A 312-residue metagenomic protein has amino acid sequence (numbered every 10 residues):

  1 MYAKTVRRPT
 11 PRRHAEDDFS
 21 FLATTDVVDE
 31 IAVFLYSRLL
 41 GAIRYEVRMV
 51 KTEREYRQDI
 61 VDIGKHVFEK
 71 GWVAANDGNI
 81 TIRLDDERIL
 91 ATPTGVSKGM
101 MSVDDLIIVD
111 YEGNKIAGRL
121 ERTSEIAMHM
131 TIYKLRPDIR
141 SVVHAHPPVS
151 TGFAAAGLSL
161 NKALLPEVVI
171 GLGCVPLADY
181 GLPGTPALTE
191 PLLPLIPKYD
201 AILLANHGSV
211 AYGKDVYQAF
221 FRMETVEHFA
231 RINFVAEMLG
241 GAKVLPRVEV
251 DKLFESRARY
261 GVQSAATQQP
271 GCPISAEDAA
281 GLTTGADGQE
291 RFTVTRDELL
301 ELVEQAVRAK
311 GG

Functional and structural regions predicted by a protein language model:
A3, A15-D18, V27-E30: Short hydrophobic alpha-helical segments enriched in small aliphatic residues
T10-R13, L22-D26: Short, linear, compositionally biased motifs with a strong N-terminal bias
F19-L22, L35: Short hydrophobic targeting helices and cationic amphipathic motifs that mediate membrane/organellar targeting
F34-R48: Short, Lys/Arg-enriched N-terminal segments with co-localized hydrophobic residues within the first ~10-30 amino acids
V47-G312: Glycine-rich flexible loops
